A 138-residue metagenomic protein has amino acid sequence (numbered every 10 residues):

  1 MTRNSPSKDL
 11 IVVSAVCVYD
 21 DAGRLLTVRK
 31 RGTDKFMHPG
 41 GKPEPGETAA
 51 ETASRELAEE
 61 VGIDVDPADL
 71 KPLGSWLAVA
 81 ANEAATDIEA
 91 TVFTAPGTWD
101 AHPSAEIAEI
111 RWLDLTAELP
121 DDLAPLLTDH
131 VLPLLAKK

Functional and structural regions predicted by a protein language model:
T2-L25, K42: Conserved N-terminal beta-strand and adjoining loop/helix that marks the start of the Nudix/MutT-like hydrolase domain
I11, H38, V65-P67, A85-A90: Short connector loops at helix/strand junctions that flank enzyme active sites, especially segments positioning acidic
V12-S14, G23, I88-T91, A108: Change "...and in nucleic-acid phosphodiester-cleaving endonucleases..." to "...and in nucleic-acid processing enzymes
V18-Y19, T27, T94-A95, W112: Conserved hydrophobic "DFG−1" position in protein kinase catalytic cores
D20, R24-E60, D64: Conserved Nudix-box catalytic region and its N-terminal flanking loop in Nudix hydrolases and closely related
R31-F36, P103-K138: Nudix hydrolase/Nudix homology domain
D64-G74: A short coil-to-beta-strand element that immediately follows conserved catalytic motifs
W76-H102, L115, L134: Active-site-adjacent beta-strand/loop module that shapes the phosphate/pyrophosphate-binding cleft
